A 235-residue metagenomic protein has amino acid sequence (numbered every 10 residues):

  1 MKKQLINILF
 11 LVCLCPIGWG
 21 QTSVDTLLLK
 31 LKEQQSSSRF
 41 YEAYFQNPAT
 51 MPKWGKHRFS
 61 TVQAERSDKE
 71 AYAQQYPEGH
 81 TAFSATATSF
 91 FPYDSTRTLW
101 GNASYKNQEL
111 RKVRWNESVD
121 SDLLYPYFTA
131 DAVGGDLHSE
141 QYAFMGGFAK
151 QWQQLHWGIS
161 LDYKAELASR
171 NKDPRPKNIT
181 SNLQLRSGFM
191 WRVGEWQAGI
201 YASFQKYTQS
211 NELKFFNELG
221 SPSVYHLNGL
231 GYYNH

Functional and structural regions predicted by a protein language model:
M1-T26: Bacterial Sec-dependent N-terminal signal peptides
W54-S60, S95-G101, Q153-I159, G194-I200: Outer-envelope beta-barrel architecture signal
S60-R66, G101-N107, I159-A165, I200-K206: Transmembrane beta-barrel strands of outer-membrane/channel proteins
K69-A71, Q108-R114, A168-K172, Q209-L213: Outer-membrane beta-barrel proteins
A71-Q75, F128-G134, S169-R175: Extracellular loop and loop/strand-boundary signature of outer-membrane beta-barrel proteins
G79-A85, H138-F144, P174-L185: Residues that define the transmembrane beta-barrel architecture of outer-membrane proteins
A85-F91, F144-K150, L185-W191: Residues on the lipid-exposed face of transmembrane beta-strands in outer-membrane beta-barrel proteins
N116-L123, P174-T180, F215-V224: Flexible, surface-exposed loop regions and adjacent strand-edge segments of Gram-negative outer-membrane beta-barrel
